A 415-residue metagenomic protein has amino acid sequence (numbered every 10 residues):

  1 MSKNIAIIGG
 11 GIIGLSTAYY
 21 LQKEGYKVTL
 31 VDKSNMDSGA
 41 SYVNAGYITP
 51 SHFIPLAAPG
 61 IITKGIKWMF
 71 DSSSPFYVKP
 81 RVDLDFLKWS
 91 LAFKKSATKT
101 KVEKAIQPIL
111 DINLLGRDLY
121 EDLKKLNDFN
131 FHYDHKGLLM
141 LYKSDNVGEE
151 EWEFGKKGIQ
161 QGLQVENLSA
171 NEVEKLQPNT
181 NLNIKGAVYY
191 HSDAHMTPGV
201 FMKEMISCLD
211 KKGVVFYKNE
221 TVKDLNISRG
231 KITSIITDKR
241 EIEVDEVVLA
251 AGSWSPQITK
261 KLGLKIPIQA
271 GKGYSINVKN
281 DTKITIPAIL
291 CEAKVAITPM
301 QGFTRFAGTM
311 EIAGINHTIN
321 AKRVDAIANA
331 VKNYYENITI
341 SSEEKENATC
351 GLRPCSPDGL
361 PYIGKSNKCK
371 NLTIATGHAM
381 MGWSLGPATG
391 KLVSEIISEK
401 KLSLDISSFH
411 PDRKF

Functional and structural regions predicted by a protein language model:
K3-L30: N-terminal Rossmann-like FAD-binding beta1-loop-alpha1 element of flavoenzymes
K23-V43: Glycine-rich FAD pyrophosphate-binding loop
A45-S169: Dinucleotide-binding Rossmann-like beta1-alpha1 core, especially the glycine-rich loop that anchors the ADP
G46-Y47, H52, L56-K95, V222-I232 (+1 more regions): Active-site substrate-recognition segment that forms the wall of the catalytic cavity or substrate channel
K104-L115, M140-E150, V188-S207, T318-R323 (+1 more regions): Short beta-strand to alpha-helix junction loop
E149-Q160, T180-D245: Helical element adjacent to the flavin cofactor pocket in flavoenzyme catalytic cores
N337-F415: C-terminal catalytic lobe of FAD-dependent flavoproteins
